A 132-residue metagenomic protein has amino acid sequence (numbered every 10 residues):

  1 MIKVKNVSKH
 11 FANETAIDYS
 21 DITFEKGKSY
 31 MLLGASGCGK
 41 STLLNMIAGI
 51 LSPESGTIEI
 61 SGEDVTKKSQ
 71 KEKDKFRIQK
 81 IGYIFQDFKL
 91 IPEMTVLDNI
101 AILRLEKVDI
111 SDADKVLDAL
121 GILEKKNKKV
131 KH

Functional and structural regions predicted by a protein language model:
I2, I17-Y19, F76: Conserved structural motif at the start of ABC-family nucleotide-binding domains
Y30-M31, Y83: Short beta-strand immediately N-terminal to the Walker A/P-loop
A35-G39: Walker A (P-loop) phosphate-binding loop of ABC-type ATPase nucleotide-binding domains
A48: Helix-to-loop junction immediately C-terminal to a conserved catalytic motif
G56-D64: Conserved ABC transporter NBD signature motif
D64, V108-K126: Conserved ABC ATPase "signature" region
V65-G82: ABC ATPase NBD coupling module
P92-A101: Short coil-to-helix segment of the ABC ATPase nucleotide-binding domain corresponding to the Q-loop/switch region
